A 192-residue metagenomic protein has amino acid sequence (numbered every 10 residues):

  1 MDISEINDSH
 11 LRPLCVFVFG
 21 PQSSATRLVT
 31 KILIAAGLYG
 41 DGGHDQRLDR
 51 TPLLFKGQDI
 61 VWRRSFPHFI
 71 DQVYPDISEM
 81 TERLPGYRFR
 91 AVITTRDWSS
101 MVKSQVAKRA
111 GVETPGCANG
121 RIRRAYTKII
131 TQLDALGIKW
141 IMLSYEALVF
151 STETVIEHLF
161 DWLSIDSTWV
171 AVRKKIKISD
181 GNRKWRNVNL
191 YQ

Functional and structural regions predicted by a protein language model:
M1-A135, I141, V188: PAPS-dependent sulfotransferase catalytic domain
H44-L53, Q132-Q192: The conserved 3'-phosphoadenosine-5'-phosphosulfate
